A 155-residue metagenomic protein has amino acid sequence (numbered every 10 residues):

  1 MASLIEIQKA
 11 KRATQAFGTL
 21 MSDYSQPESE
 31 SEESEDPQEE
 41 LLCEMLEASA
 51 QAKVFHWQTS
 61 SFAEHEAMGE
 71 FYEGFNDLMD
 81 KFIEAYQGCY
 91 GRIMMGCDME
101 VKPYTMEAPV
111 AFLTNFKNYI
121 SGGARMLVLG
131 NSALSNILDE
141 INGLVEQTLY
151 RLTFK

Functional and structural regions predicted by a protein language model:
M1-E40, I120, A133-N136: Charge-dense, intrinsically disordered terminal/linker segments
E35, E39, F62, G69 (+3 more regions): Charge-dense, low-complexity intrinsically disordered segments
E39, C43-L46, A50, G69 (+5 more regions): Generic structural signal for well-ordered, non-transmembrane alpha-helical segments in soluble/cytosolic regions
E47-E70, L127-G130: Helix-loop segments that flank and shape redox-cofactor active sites
Q51, F55-Q58, K81, A85-G88 (+3 more regions): Amphipathic, soluble alpha-helical interaction motifs
A63-M94: Conserved alpha-helical segments that form or flank metal/cofactor-binding pockets of metalloenzymes
C97-T153: Acidic/histidine-rich alpha-helical segments that form the ligand environment of transition-metal centers
